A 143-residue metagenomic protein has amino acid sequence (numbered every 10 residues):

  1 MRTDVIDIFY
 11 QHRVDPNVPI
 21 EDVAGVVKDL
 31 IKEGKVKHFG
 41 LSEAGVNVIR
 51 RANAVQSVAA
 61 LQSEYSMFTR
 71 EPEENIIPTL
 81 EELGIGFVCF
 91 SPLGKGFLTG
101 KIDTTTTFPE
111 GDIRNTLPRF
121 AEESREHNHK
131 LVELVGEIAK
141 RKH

Functional and structural regions predicted by a protein language model:
M1-V18: Active-site groove signature of glycoside hydrolases
V14-H143: Beta/alpha (TIM)-barrel catalytic core signal, keyed to glycine-rich beta->alpha loops juxtaposed to Asp/Glu that bind
